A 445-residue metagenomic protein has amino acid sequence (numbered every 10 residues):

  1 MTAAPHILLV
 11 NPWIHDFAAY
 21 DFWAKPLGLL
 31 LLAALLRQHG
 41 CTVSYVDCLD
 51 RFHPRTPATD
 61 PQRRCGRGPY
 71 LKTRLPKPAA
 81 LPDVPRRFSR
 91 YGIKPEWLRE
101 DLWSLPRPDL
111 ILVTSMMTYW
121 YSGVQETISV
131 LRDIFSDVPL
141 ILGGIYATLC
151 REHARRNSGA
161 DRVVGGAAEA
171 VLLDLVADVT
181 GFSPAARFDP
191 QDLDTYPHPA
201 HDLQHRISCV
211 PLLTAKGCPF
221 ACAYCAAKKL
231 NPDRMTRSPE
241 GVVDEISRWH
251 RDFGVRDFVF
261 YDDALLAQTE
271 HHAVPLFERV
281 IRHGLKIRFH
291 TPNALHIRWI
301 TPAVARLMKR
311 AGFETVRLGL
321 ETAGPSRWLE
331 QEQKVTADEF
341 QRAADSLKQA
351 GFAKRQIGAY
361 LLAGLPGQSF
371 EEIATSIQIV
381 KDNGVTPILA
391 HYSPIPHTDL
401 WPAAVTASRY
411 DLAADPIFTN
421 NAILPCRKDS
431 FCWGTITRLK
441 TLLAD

Functional and structural regions predicted by a protein language model:
T2-V255: Acidic, low-complexity intrinsically disordered segments
L8-I14, A19, A24, V46-T56 (+2 more regions): C-terminal accessory regions of radical SAM enzymes
D47-F52, K229, A264, G319 (+2 more regions): Residue-level recognition of beta-strand->loop/alpha-helix junctions
L112, V164, V259, R317 (+1 more regions): Conserved beta-strand positions in the central sheet of alpha/beta enzyme cores
M117, Y146, A264-L266, L295-I297 (+3 more regions): Active-site-proximal loop/turn and secondary-structure-junction residues that shape catalytic pockets, frequently
R151-S158, V304, P366-K381: Catalytic cores of alpha/beta
G159-A160, K309-T315, N383-T386: Glycine-enriched alpha-helix->loop->beta-strand junction motifs that scaffold or abut catalytic
D194-K354, G358, Q378: Radical SAM [4Fe-4S] cluster-binding motif and immediate context
